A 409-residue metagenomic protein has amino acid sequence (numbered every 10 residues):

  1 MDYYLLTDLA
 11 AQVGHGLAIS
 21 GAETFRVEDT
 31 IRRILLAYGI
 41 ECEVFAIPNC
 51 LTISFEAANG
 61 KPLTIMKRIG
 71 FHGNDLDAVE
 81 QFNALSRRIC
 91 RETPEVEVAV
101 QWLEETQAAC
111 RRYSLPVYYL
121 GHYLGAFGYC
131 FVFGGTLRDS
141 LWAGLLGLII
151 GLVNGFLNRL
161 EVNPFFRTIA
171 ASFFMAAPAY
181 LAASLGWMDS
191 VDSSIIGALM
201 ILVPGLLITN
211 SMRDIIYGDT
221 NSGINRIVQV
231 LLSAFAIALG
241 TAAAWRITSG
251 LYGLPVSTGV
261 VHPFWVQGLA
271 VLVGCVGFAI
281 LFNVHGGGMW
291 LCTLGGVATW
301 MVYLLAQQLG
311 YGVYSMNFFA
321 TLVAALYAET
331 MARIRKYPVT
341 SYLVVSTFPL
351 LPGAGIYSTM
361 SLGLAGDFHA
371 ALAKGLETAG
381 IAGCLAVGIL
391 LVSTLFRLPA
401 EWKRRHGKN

Functional and structural regions predicted by a protein language model:
M1-Q101, E105-Q107: Soluble N-terminal domains of membrane-associated systems
E97-C110, Y123-G135, G151-V162, R246-G259 (+3 more regions): Short juxtamembrane and helix-loop transition motifs at transmembrane-helix boundaries in membrane proteins
R112-N210, F282, G286: Core alpha-helical transmembrane segments of integral membrane proteins
P116-L120, S140-L145, F166-A170, I227 (+8 more regions): Hydrophobic alpha-helical transmembrane segments
Y123, A143-L160, T168, S172-A177 (+2 more regions): Conserved mixed alpha/beta catalytic, RNA-binding, or beta-rich assembly cores of soluble enzyme, regulatory
C130-L146, V191-P204, P255-A270, Q308-L322 (+1 more regions): Structural signature of hydrophobic alpha-helical transmembrane segments
L185-V191, T248-H262, L362-K374: Membrane-interface helix termini and inter-helical loops of multi-pass transporters
S194-L199, N210-F235, L304-N409: C-terminal transmembrane helix-loop-helix hairpin of multi-pass membrane proteins
